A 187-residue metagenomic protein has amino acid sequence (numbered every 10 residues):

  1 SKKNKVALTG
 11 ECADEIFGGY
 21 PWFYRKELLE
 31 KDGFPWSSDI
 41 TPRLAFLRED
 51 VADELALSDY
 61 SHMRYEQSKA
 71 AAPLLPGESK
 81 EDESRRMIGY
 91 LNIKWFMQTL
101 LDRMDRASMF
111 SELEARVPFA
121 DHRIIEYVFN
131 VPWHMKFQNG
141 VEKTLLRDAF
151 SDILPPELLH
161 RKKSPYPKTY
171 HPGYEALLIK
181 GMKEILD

Functional and structural regions predicted by a protein language model:
K2, V6-L8, I40-D187: Adenosyl-5′-phosphate
N4-Y20: Short acidic/histidine-rich active-site segments
I16-P42: A mobile, often basic/glycine-rich helix-loop segment that functions as the active-site lid/recognition loop
